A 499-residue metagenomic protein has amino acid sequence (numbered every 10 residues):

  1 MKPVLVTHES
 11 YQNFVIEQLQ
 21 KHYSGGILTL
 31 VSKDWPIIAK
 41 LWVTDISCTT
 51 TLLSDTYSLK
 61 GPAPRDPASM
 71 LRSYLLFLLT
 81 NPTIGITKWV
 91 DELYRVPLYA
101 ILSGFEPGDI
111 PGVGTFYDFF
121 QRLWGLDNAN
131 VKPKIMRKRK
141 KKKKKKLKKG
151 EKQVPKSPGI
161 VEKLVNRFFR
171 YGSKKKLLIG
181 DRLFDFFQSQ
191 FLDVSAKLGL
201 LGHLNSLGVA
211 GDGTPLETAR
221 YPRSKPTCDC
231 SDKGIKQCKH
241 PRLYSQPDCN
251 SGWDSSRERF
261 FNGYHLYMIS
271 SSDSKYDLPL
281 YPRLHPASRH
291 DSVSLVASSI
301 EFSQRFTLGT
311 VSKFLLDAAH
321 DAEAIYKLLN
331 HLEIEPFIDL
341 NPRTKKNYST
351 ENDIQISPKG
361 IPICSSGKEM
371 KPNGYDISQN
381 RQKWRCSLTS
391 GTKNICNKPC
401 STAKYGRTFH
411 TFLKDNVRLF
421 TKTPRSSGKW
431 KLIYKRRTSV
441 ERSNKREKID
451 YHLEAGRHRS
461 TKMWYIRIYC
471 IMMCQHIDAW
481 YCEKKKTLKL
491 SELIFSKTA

Functional and structural regions predicted by a protein language model:
M1-M70, L76-L79, P107, F119-F187 (+3 more regions): Dynamic "connector" segments at or just before major functional cores
S73, W89-V90, P107-F119, N205-L216 (+7 more regions): Short, conserved catalytic/metal-binding motifs centered on acidic residues
G85-G104: DNA-recognition alpha helix
D91, W124-F314, A318-H331, D339-N341: Polybasic low-complexity intrinsically disordered regions
L93-Y94, D353-I377, L413-T461: Short amphipathic alpha-helical "interface-anchor" segments enriched in bulky aromatics
A219-R220, C228-C230, G234-Y244, G252 (+1 more regions): Long, low-complexity, polar/charged, intrinsically disordered or flexibly structured peripheral segments
S292-L388, P424: An internal, acidic/charged active-site-proximal segment that coordinates divalent cations and/or engages
W430-A499: Basic, amphipathic alpha-helical segments enriched in Lys/Arg and hydrophobic/aromatic residues
